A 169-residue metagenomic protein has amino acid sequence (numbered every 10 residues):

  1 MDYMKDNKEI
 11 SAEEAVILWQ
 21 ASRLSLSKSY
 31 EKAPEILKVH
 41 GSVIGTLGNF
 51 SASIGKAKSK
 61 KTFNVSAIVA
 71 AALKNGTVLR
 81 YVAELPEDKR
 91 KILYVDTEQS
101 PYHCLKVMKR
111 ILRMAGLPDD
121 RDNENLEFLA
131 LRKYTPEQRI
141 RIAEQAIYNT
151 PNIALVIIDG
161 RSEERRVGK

Functional and structural regions predicted by a protein language model:
M1-D6: Long, basic/Gly/Ser/Thr-rich N-terminal segments that mediate initial subcellular attachment or targeting
N7-I111: The Walker A/P-loop phosphate-binding site
P86-R166: Conserved inter-motif catalytic segment of the P-loop NTP-binding fold
